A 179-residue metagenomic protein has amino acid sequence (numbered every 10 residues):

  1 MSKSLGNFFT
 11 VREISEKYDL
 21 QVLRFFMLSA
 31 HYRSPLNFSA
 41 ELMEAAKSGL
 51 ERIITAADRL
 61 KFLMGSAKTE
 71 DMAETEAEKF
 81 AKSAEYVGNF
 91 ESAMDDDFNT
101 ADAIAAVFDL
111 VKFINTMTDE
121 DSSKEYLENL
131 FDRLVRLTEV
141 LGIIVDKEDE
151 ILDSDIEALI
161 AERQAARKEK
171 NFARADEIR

Functional and structural regions predicted by a protein language model:
S2, G6-R179: Structural preference for alpha-helix termini/caps and helix-kink/transition segments
